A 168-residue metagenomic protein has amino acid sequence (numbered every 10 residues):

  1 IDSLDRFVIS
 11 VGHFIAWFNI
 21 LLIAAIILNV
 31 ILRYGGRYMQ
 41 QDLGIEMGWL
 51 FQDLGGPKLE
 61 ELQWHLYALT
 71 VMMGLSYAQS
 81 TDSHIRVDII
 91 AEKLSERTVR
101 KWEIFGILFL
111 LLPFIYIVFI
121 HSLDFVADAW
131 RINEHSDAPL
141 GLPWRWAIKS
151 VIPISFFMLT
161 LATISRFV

Functional and structural regions predicted by a protein language model:
I1-V168: Alpha-helical transmembrane segments and membrane-interface helix-loop junctions in multi-pass membrane proteins
